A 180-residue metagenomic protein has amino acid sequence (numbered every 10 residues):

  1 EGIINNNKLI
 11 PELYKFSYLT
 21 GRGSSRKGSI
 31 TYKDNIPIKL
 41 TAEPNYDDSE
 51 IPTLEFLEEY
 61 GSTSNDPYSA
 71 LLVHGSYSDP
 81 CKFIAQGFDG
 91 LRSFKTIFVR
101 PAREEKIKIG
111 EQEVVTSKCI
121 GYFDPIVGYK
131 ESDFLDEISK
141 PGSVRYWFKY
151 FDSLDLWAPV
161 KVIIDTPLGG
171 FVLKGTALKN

Functional and structural regions predicted by a protein language model:
E1-Y32, D79-N180: Acidic, serine/threonine-rich low-complexity disordered tracts
Y32-K95: Active-site/ligand-binding surface loops and adjacent short beta/alpha elements that line catalytic pockets across
